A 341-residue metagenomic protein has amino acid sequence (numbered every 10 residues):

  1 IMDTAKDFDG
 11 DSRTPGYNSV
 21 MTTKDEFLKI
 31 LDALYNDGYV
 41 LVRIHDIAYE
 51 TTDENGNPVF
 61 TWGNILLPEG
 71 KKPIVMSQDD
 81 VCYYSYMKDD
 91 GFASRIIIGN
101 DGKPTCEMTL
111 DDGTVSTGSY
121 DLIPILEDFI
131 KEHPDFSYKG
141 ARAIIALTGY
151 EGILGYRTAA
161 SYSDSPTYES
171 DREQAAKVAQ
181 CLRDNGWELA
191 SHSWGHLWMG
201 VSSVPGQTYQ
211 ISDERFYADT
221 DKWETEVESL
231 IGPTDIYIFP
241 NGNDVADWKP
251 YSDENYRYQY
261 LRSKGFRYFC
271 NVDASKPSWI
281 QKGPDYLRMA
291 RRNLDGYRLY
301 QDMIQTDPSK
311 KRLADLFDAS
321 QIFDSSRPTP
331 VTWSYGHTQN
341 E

Functional and structural regions predicted by a protein language model:
I1-G10, G56-F60, L67-I74, V81-V245 (+1 more regions): Metal-dependent polysaccharide deacetylase catalytic core of the NodB/CE4 family, i.e., the active-site-bearing domain
I1-I44, F60-M76, M87-K88, M199-E341: C-terminal active-site subregion of NodB/CE4 polysaccharide deacetylases
